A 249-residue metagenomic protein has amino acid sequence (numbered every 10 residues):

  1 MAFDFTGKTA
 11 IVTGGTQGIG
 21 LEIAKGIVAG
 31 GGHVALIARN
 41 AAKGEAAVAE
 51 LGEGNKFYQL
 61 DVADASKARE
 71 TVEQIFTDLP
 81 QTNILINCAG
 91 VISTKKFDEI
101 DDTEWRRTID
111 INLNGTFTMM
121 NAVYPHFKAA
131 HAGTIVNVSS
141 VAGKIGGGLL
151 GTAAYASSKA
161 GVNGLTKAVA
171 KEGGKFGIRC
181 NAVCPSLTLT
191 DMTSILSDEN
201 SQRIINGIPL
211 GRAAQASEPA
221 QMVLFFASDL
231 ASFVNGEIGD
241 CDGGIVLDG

Functional and structural regions predicted by a protein language model:
T16-Q17: Conserved glycine-rich cofactor-binding loop
K96-F97, D101-I109, T193, N200 (+1 more regions): Substrate-binding pocket helix/loop in short-chain dehydrogenase/reductase
M120, S158, T166: Active-site helix of classical SDR
P125, K167, K171-E172, S232: Alpha-helical segment proximal to the catalytic Tyr-Lys
S140: Residue(s) in the substrate-gating loop at a strand-loop-helix junction that position the organic substrate next
G174-R179, V234-G236: Short, small/polar-rich loop/turn modules that mediate ligand/substrate recognition or access, typified
L224, N235-G249: Short C-terminal tail/terminal secondary-structure segment of NAD(P)H-dependent dehydrogenase/reductase domains
